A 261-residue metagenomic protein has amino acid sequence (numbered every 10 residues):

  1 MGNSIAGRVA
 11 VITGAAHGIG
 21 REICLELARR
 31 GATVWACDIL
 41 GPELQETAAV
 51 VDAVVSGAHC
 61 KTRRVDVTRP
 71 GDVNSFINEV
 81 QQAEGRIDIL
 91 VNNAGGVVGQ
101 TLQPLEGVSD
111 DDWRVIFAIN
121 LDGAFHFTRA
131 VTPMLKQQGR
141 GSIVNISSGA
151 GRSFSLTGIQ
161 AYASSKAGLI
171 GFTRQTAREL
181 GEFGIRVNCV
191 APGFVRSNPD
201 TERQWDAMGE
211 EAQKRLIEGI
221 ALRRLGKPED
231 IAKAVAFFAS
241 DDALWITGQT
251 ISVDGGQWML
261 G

Functional and structural regions predicted by a protein language model:
N3-W35: Canonical Rossmann dinucleotide-binding motif of NAD(H)/NADP(H)-dependent dehydrogenases/reductases, specifically
S4, V97, T101-L102, A236 (+1 more regions): Short C-terminal tail/terminal secondary-structure segment of NAD(P)H-dependent dehydrogenase/reductase domains
T101-L105, S109-F117, L216: Substrate-binding pocket helix/loop in short-chain dehydrogenase/reductase
T128, S165, T173: Active-site helix of classical SDR
P133, R152, R178-E179, L244: Alpha-helical segment proximal to the catalytic Tyr-Lys
G181, R186, I246-G248: Short, small/polar-rich loop/turn modules that mediate ligand/substrate recognition or access, typified
E182, F194-I220, L260-G261: A glycine/serine/threonine-rich, flexible loop-to-helix segment that serves as the NAD(P) cofactor-binding "lid"
